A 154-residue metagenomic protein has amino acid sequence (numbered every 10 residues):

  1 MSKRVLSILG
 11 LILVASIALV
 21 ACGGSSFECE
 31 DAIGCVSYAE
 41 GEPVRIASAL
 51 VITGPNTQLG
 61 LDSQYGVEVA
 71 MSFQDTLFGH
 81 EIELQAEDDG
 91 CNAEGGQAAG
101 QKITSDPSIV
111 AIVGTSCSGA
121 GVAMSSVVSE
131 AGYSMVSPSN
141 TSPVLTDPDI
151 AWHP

Functional and structural regions predicted by a protein language model:
M1-R45: Short, low-complexity disordered leader/linker segments with a strong preference for bacterial N-terminal type II
C29-E68, Q74, E87-E94, S116-G119: Extracytoplasmic "Venus flytrap"
E42-V44, H80-I82, S108: Envelope-exposed proteins and targeting segments
L50, T57, D75-T76, H80 (+2 more regions): Flexible, active-site-adjacent loop/turn segments at secondary-structure boundaries
E68-G79, Q101-I109, S125-Y133, D147: Sec-exported extracytoplasmic/periplasmic mature domains
E81-D106: Structural motif
I109-P154: Extracytoplasmic ligand/sensor domains, especially the bilobed periplasmic-binding protein
